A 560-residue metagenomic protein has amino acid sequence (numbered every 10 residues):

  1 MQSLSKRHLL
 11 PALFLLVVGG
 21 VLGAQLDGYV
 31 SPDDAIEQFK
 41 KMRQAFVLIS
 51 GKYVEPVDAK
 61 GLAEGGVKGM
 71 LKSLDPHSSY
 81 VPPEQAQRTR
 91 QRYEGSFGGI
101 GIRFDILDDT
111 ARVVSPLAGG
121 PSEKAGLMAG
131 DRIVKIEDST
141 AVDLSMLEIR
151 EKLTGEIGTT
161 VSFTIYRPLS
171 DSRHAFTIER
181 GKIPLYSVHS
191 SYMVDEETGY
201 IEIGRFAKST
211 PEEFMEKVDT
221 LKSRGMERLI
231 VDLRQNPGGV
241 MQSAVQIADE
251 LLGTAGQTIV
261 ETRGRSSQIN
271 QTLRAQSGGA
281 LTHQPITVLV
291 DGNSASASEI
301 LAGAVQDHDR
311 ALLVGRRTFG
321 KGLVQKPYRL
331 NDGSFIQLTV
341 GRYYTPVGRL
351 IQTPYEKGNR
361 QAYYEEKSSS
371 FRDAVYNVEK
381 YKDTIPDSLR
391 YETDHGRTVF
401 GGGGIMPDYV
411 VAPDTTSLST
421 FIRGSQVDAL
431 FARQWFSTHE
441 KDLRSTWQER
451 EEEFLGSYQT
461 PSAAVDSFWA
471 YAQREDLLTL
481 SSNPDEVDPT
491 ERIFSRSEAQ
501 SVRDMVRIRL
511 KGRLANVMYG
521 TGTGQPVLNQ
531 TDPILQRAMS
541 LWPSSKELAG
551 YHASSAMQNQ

Functional and structural regions predicted by a protein language model:
M1-K6: Short, Lys/Arg-rich N-terminal segment immediately upstream of the first membrane anchor
L10-Q25: Hydrophobic membrane-insertion alpha-helices, especially the h-region of bacterial N-terminal signal peptides
L26-Q38, F46, S50-V54, D58-A59 (+3 more regions): Cleft-lining beta-strand/loop regions that shape enzyme active-site pockets
Y53-V114, G158-S190, G256, N529-M539 (+1 more regions): Extended, small/polar residue-biased N-terminal targeting/export presequences and adjacent propeptide/linker tracts
V134-K135, L312, Q337, Q352 (+1 more regions): Hydrophobic beta-strand signal
K326, T339-G358: Extended catalytic-interface subdomain
L350-I351, Y355-Q560: Conserved functional hotspot residues or short segments at active or partner-binding sites across diverse domains
